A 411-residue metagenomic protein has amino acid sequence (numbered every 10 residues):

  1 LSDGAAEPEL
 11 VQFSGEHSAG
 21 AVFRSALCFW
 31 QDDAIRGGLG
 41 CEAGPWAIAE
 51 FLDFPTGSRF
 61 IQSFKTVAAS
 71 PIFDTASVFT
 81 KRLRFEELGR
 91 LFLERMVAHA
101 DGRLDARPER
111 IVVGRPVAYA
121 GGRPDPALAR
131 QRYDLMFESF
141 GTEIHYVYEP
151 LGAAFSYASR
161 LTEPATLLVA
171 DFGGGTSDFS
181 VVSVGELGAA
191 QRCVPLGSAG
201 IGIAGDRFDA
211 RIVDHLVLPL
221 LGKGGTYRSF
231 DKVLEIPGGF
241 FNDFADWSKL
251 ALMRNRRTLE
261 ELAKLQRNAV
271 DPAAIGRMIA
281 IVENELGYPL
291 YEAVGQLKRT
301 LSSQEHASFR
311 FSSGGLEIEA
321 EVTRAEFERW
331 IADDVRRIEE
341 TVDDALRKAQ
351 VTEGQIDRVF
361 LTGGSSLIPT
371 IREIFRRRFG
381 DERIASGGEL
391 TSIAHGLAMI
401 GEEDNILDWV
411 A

Functional and structural regions predicted by a protein language model:
L1, G174-T176: Short acidic, Gly/Ser-rich segments with clustered Asp/Glu that frequently serve as metal-coordination loops in enzyme
L1-A19, F51-V169, G185-I201, I318-T352 (+2 more regions): N-terminal phosphate-binding loop and flanking beta/alpha elements of the actin-like ATPase fold
L1-D74, A199, A204-F244: Early-domain small/polar-rich strand-loop-helix modules and first-structured segments of the mature chain
S2, D214-L218, G222-K223, R377 (+3 more regions): Short, well-ordered loop/turn and helix-capping segments at boundaries between secondary-structure elements and domains
V22, R36, V184-S313, W409: Phosphate-binding glycine-rich/basic clefts of nucleotide- and phosphate-handling proteins, predominantly
E149, D171, D178, D209: Acidic active-site catalytic centers that drive phospho-/nucleotidyl reactions and related ester hydrolyses
T162-G173, K223, E402-A411: A polyampholytic, Gly/Pro-enriched intrinsically disordered region
S177-G185: Amphipathic beta-strand/beta-sheet edge segments enriched in Tyr/Trp
